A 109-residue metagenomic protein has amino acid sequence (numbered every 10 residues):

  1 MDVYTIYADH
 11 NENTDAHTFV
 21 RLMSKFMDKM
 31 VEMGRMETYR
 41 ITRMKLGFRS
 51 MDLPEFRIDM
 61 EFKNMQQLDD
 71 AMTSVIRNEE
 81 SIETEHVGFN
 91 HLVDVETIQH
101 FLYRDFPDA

Functional and structural regions predicted by a protein language model:
D2-H10, R40-N78: Short, well-ordered beta-strand segments in beta-rich or mixed alpha/beta enzyme and ligand-binding folds
D2-T5, H17, E37, F101-R104: Intrinsically disordered, low-complexity segments enriched in small/polar residues
T14-A16, Q66-L68, D108: Residue-level signal for secondary-structure boundary sites
T14-I41, E80: Short amphipathic alpha-helical segments
T18-R21, R35, M51-F56, A71-T73 (+1 more regions): Surface-exposed beta-strand edges and their flanking turn/coil or helix-capping segments
K29-M33, F62-Q67, I82-V87: Glycine-rich loops and low-complexity Gly/Arg-rich segments that provide flexible linkers or classic glycine-based
T38-P54, E80-A109: Glycine-rich beta-strand-turn "strand-cap" elements at beta-sheet edges
